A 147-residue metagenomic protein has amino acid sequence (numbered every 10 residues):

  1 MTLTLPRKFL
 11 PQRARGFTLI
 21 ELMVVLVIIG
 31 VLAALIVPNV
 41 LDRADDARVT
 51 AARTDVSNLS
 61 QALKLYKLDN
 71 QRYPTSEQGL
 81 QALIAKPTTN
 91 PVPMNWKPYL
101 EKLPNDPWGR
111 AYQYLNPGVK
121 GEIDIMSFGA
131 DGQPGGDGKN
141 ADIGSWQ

Functional and structural regions predicted by a protein language model:
M1-F17: N-terminal leader/signal peptides at the extreme start of proteins
T2-P6, D46-T50, S57, Q61-K64 (+5 more regions): Short, surface-exposed interaction loops/tails
Q12, V31, K97-L100: Residue-level detector of alpha-helical transmembrane segments in integral membrane proteins
A14-V40: N-terminal single-pass transmembrane signal-anchor helix
M23, M94-W96: Secreted, cysteine-rich disulfide-bonded mini-domains of extracellular proteins
R72-T75: Activation segment of protein kinase catalytic domains
I84-P93: Short, basic/aromatic beta-hairpin or loop at an interaction surface
